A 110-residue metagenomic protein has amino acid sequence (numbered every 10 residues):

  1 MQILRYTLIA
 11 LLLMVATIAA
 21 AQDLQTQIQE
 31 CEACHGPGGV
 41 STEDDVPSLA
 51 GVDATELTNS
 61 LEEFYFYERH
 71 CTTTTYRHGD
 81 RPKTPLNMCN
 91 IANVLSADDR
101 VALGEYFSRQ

Functional and structural regions predicted by a protein language model:
M1-L8: Bacterial N-terminal signal peptides that target proteins for export
L11, N90-Q110: C-terminal capping alpha-helices of c-type cytochrome domains
V15-I18: N-terminal signal peptide c-region/cleavage motif recognized by signal peptidases
A21-E32, S41-T42, A50-N59, A97: Sequence context surrounding c-type heme c attachment/ligation sites in exported
Q29, T84-P85, R100-V101: Structural micro-motif
C31-G38, L103: The canonical Cys-X-X-Cys-His
G39-P85, C89-I91: Gly/Gly-Pro-rich "capping" loops immediately C-terminal to redox-active cysteine motifs in periplasmic/lumenal
